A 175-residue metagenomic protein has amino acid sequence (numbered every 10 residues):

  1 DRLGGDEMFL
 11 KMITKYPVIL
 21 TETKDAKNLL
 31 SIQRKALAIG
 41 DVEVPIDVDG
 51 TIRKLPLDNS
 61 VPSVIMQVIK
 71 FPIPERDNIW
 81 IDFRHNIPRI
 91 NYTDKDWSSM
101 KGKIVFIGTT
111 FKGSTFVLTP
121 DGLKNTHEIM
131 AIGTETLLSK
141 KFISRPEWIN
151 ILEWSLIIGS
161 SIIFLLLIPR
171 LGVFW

Functional and structural regions predicted by a protein language model:
D1-R76, M100-V173: Non-transmembrane functional regions of envelope-associated proteins
Q67-D96: Substrate-access "cap/lid" subdomains that shape and gate the entrance to catalytic or ligand-binding pockets
